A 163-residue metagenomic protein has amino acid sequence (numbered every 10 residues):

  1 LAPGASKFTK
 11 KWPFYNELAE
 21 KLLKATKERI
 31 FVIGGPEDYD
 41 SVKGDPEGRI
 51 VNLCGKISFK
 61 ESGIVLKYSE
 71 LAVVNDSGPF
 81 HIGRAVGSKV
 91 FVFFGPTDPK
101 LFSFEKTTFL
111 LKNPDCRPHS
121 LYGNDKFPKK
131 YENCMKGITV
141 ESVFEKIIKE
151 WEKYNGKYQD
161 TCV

Functional and structural regions predicted by a protein language model:
L1-K7: Conserved donor-binding/catalytic core segment of Leloir-type glycosyltransferases
A2, N75, Y122: Conserved residues at the C-terminal ends of beta-strands
P3, G34, C54, L111-K112: Pocket-edge structural micro-motifs
K7-P13, K129: Short, charged helix-to-loop "capping" segments that act as catalytic/coupling loops
K10, I57, I138: Residue-level signal for the nucleotide or nucleotide-sugar donor/cofactor binding architecture
P13-P96: Donor-binding and catalytic core of enzymes assembling or modifying cell-surface/extracellular glycoconjugates
N52-L53, R84-Y158, V163: Nucleotide-sugar donor-binding patch of glycosyltransferase catalytic domains
